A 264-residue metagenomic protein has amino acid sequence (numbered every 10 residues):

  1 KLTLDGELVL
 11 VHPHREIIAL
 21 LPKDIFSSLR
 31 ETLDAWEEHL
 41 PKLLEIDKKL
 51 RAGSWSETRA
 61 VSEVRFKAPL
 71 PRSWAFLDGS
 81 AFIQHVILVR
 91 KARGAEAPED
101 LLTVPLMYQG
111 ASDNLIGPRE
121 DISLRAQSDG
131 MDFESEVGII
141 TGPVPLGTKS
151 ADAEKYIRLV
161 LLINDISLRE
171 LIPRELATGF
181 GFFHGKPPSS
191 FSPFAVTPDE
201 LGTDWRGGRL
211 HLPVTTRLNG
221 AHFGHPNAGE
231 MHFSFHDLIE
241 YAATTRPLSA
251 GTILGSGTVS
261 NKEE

Functional and structural regions predicted by a protein language model:
T3-D5, R15, K23-F26, R30-H225 (+2 more regions): Active-site microenvironments in enzyme catalytic cores
G6-L10: A conserved glycine-rich beta-strand in the N-terminal activation segment of trypsin-fold
P226, T245: Acidic/His-leaning functional-site neighborhoods
L238-A243: Short alpha-helix capping/helix-loop boundary micro-motifs
S249-E264: Active-site pocket scaffolds in enzymes
